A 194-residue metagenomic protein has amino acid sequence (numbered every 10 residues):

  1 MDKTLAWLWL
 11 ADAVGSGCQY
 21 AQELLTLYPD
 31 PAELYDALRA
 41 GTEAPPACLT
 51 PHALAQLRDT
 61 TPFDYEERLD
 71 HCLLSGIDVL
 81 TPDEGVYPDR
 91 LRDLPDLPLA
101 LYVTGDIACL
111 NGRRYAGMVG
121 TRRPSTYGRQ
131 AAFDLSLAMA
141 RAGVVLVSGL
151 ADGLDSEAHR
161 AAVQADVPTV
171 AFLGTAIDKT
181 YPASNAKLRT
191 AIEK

Functional and structural regions predicted by a protein language model:
M1-G85: Short, small/acidic-rich helices and loops at N termini and domain boundaries of DNA replication/processing enzymes
M1-K3, T81-K194: Glycine-biased, small-residue-rich flexible motifs in mid-sequence functional cores and linkers
